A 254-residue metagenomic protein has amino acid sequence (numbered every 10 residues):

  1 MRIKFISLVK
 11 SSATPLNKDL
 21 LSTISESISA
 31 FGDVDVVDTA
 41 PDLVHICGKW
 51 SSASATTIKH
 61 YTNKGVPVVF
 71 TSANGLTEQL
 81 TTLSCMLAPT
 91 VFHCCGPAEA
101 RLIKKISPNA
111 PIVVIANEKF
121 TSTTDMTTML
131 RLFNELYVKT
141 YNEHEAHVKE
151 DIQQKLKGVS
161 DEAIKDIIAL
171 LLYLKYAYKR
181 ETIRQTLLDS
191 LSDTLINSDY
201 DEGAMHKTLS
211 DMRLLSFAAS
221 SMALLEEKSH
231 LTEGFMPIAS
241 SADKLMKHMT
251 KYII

Functional and structural regions predicted by a protein language model:
L8-L20: A short, glycine/small-residue-rich beta-strand->loop->alpha-helix junction that serves as a flexible
L16, A116-Y137: A charged, aromatic-enriched C-terminal amphipathic alpha-helix characteristic of glycosyltransferases across folds
L20-D33: A short, Lys/Arg-enriched amphipathic alpha-helix followed by its capping loop at the start of a domain
D33-P41: Short acidic low-complexity segments
L43-G48, K59-E78, H93, V113-V114: Active-site proximal beta-strand in glycosyltransferases
G75-V91, I106: Membrane-proximal helix-turn-helix segments that form the acceptor-binding/catalytic region of lipid-linked
A100-K119, R131: Helix-loop-beta element that forms the nucleotide-linked donor phosphate-binding surface in glycosyltransferases
T128-I254: Conserved NTP-donor binding/palm subdomain of two-metal-ion nucleotidyltransferases/polymerases, i.e., the charged
